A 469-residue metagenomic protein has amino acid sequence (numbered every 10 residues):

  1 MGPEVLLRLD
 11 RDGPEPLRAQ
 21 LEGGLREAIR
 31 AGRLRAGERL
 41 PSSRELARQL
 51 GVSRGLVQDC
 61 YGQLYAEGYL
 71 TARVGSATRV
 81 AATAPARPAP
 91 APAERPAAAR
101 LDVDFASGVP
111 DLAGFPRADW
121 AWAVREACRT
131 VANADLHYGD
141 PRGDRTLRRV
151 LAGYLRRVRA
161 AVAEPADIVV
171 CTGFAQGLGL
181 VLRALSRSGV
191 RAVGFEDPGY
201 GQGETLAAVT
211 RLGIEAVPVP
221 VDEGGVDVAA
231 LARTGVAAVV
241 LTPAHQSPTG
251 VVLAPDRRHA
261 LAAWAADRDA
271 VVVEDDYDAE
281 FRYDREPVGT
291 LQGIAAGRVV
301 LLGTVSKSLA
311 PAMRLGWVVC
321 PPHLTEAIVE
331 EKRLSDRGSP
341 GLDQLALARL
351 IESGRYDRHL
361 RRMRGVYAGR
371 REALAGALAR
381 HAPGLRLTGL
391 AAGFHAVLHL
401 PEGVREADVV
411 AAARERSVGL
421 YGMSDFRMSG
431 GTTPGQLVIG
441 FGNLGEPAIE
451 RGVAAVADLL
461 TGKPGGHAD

Functional and structural regions predicted by a protein language model:
M1-A127, L136, R145, S188 (+11 more regions): N-terminal basic, amphipathic alpha-helical segments
L70, E215, V271, V418-G419: Residue-level detector of anion-binding/catalytic polar loops
S107, L151, W317, L345-S353: Helix-loop "lid/cap" segments that line or gate small-molecule binding pockets
G108-D111, P243-S247, K307, L444: Short glycine-rich anion-binding loops that position phosphate/pyrophosphate groups of nucleotides and phosphorylated
V124, R129, A134-R268, E280-R282 (+3 more regions): Conserved core of the PLP fold type I
F195, P218, E274, L347 (+1 more regions): Hydrophobic residues in well-ordered beta-strands that form the structural core
G293-A327, S339-L342: Active-site PLP attachment segment
